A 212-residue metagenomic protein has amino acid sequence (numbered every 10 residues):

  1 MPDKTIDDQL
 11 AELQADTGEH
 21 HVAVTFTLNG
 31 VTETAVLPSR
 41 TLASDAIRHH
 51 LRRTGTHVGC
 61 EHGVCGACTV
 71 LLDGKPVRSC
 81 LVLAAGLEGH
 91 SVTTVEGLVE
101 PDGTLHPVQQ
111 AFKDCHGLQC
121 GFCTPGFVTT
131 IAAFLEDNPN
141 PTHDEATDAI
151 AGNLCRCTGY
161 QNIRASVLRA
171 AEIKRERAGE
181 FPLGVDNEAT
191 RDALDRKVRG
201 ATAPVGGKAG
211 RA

Functional and structural regions predicted by a protein language model:
M1-A212: Signature of N-terminal electron-transfer/Fe-S-associated modules in redox systems
